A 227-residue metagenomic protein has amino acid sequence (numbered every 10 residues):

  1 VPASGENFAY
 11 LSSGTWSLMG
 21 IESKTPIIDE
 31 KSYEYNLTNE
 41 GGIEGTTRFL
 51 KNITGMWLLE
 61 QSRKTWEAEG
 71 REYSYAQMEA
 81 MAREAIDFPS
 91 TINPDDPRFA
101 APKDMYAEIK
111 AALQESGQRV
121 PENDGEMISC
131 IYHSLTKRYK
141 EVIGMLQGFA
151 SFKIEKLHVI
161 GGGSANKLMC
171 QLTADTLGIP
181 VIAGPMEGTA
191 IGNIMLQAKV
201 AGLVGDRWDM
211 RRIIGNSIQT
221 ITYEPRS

Functional and structural regions predicted by a protein language model:
V1-K156, K167-T189, M195-R226: Active-site core segments that coordinate phosphate-bearing ligands/cofactors across diverse enzyme families
G162-S164: Active-site beta-alpha connecting loops in nucleotide-dependent enzymes
